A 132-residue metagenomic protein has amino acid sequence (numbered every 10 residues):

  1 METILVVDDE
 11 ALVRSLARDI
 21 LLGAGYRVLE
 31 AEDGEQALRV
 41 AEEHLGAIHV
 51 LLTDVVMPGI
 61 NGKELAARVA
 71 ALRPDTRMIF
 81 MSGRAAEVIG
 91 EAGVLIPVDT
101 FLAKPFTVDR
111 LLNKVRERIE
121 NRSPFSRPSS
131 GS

Functional and structural regions predicted by a protein language model:
D8: Conserved acidic carboxylate
S15-G23: Charged docking surfaces used in two-component/phosphorelay signaling
E30-V50, E91: Acidic, metal-coordinating helix/loop segments flanking the phosphotransfer/catalytic sites of two-component signaling
E32-Q36, I60-L65: Acidic catalytic/metal-coordinating carboxylates
E42-G46, R68-T76, V88-I96: Conserved phosphotransfer cores of two-component systems
D54, S82: Active-site residues of response regulator receiver
M57: Receiver (REC) domain active-site loop signature in two-component systems and cognate sites in sensor histidine kinases
F106-I119, S123: C-terminal output helix
